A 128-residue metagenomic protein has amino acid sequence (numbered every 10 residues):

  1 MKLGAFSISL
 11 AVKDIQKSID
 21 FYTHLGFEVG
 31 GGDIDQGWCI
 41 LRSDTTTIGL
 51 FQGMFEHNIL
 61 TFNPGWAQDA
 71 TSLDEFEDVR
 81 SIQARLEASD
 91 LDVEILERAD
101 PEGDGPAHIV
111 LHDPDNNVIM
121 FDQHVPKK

Functional and structural regions predicted by a protein language model:
M1-I19, Q123-K128: N-terminal beta-strand motif that seeds the catalytic metal site of vicinal oxygen chelate
L3, Q36, D104-P106: Loop/turn position at the start of each blade in beta-propeller repeats
G4-I8, N58-L60, A107: Short amphipathic alpha-helical segments
K13-Q16, M54-F55, N63-V118: Vicinal oxygen chelate
D20-H24, D115: Structural preference for long, well-ordered alpha-helical segments within the folded cores of structured domains
T23-G30, D90-V93: Conserved acetyl-CoA-binding loop of GNAT-fold acetyltransferases
E28-A70, V118-Q123: Conserved short beta-strand elements that form part of the metal-binding/catalytic scaffold of enzyme active sites
Q36, D100-E102, V125: Conserved beta-strand edge residues that scaffold enzyme active sites
